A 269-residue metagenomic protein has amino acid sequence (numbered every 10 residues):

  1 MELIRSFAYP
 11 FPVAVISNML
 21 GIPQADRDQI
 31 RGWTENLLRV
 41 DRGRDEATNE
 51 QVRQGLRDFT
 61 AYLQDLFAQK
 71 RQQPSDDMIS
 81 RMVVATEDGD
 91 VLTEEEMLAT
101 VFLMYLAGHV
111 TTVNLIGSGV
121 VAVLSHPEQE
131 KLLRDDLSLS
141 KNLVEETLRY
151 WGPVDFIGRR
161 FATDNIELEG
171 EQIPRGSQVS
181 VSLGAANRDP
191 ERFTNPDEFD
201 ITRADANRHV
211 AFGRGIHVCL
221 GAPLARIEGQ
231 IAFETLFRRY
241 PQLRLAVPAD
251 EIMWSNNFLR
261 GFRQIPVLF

Functional and structural regions predicted by a protein language model:
M1-F269: Cytochrome P450
